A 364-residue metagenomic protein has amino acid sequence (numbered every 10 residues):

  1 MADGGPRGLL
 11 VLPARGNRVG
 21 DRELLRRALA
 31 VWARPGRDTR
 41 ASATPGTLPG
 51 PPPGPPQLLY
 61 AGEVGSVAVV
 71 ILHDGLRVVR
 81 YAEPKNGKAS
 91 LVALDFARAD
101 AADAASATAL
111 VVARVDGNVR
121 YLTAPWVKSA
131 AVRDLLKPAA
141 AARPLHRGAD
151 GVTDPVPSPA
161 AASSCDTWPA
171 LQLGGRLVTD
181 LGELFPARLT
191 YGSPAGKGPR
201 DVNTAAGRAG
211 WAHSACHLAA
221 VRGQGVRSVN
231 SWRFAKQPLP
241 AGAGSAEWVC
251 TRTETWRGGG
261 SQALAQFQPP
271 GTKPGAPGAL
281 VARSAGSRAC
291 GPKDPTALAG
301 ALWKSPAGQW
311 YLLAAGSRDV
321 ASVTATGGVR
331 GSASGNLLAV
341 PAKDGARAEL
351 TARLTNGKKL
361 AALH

Functional and structural regions predicted by a protein language model:
M1-H364: Short, surface-exposed polybasic-aromatic patches that bind anionic ligands, especially phosphate groups
